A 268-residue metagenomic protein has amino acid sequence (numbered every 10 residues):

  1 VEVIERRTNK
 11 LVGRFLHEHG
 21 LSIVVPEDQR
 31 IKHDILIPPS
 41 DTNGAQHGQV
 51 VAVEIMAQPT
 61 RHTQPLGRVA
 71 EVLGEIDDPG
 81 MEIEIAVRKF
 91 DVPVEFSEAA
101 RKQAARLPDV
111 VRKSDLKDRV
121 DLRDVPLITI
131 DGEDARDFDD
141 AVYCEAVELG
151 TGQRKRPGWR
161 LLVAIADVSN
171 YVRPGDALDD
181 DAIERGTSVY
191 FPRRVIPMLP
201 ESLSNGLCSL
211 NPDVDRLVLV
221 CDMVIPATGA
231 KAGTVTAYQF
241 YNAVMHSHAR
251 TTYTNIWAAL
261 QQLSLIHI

Functional and structural regions predicted by a protein language model:
R6-L265: Conserved, carboxylate-rich catalytic/transport cores that coordinate ions
